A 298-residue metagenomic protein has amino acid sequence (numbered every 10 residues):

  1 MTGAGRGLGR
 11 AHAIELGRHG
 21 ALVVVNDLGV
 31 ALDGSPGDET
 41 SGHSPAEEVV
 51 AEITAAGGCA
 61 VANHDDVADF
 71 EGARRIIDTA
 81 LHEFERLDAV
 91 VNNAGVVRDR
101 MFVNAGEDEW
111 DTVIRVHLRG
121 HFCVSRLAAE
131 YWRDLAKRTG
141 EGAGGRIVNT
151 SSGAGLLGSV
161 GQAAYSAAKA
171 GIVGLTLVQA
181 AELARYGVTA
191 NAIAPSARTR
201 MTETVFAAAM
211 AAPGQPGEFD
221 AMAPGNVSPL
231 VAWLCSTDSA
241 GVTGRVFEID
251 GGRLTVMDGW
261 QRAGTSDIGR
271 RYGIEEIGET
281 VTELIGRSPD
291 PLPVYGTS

Functional and structural regions predicted by a protein language model:
M1-V25: Canonical Rossmann dinucleotide-binding motif of NAD(H)/NADP(H)-dependent dehydrogenases/reductases, specifically
H43-E47, H64-R75, E107: The beta1-alpha1 cofactor-binding region of Rossmann-like NAD(H)/NADP(H)-dependent oxidoreductases
A56-C59, E71, D78-N92, R98 (+1 more regions): A glycine-rich helix->loop->beta "capping" turn within Rossmann-like NAD(P)(H)-dependent oxidoreductase domains
M101-F102, E109-I114: Substrate-binding pocket helix/loop in short-chain dehydrogenase/reductase
S125, A168, T176: Active-site helix of classical SDR
S152: Residue(s) in the substrate-gating loop at a strand-loop-helix junction that position the organic substrate next
A192, P213-S298: C-terminal helical subdomain
